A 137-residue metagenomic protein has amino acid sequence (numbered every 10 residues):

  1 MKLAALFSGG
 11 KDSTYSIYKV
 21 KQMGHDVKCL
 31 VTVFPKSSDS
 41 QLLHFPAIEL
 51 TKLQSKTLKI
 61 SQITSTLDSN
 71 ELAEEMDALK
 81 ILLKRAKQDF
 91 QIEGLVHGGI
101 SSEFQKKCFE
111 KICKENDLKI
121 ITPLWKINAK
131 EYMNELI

Functional and structural regions predicted by a protein language model:
M1-I137: ATP-dependent adenylation/nucleotidyltransferase module used to activate substrates
